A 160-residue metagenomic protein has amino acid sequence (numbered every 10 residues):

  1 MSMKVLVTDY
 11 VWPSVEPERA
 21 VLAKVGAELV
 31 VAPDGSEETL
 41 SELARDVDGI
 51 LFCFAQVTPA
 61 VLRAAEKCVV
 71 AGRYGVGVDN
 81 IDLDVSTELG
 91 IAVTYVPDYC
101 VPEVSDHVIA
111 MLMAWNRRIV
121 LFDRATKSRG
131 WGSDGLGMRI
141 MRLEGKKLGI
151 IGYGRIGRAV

Functional and structural regions predicted by a protein language model:
M1-T94: An N-terminal-biased, well-structured beta-alpha scaffold segment characteristic of Rossmann-like dinucleotide-binding
Y10, Y153-G154: Glycine-rich Rossmann-fold phosphate-binding loop(s) that bind the pyrophosphate of adenine dinucleotide cofactors
G35-E38, F52, R73, G77 (+5 more regions): Residues at secondary-structure transition points
G35-S41, L62, I81-D84, V101-V104 (+3 more regions): Short C-terminal domain-edge/linker segments immediately following a structured domain
L89-I91, P97-K147, A159: Phosphate-binding beta-alpha-beta segment of Rossmann-like dinucleotide-binding domains, i.e., the NAD(P)
